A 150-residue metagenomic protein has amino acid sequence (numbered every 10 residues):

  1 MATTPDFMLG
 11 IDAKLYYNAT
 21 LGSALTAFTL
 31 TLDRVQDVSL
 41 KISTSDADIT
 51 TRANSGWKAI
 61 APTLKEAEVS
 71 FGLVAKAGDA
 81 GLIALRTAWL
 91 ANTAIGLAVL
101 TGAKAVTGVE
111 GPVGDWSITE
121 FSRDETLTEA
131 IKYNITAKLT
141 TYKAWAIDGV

Functional and structural regions predicted by a protein language model:
A2-A75, G111-T136: Solvent-exposed edge beta-strands and adjacent loop segments that serve as assembly or binding interfaces
A47, V69, L97-G102, E125-L127 (+1 more regions): Short, surface-exposed, polar/charged, turn-prone segments marking secondary-structure boundaries
V74-D79, Y142-A144: Acidic glycine-/aspartate-rich tracts in secreted/extracellular proteins
A80-D115, T119: Short, acidic/charged, Gly/Pro-enriched secondary-structure junctions
L82-A84, A146-V150: Short, charged, solvent-exposed linker or helix-capping segments at domain edges/interfaces that act as flexible hinges
A137-T141: Short, structured patches in soluble enzyme cores that scaffold and shape functional sites
